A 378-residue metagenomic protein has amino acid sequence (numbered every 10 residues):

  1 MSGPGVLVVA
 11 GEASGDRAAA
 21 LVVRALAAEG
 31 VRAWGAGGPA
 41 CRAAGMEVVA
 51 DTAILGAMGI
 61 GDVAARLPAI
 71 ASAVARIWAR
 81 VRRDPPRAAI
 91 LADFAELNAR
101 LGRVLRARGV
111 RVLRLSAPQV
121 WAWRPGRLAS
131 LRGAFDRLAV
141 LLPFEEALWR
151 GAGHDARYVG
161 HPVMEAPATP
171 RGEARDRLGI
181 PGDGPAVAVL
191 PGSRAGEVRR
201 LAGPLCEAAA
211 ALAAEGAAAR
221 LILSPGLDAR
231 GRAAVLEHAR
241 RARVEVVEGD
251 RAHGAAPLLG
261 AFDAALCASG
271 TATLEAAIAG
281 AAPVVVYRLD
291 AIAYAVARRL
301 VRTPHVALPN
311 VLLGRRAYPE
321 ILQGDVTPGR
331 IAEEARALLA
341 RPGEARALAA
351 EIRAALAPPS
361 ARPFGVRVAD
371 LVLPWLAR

Functional and structural regions predicted by a protein language model:
M1-R378: Nucleotide-activated sugar donor-binding and catalytic core shared by glycosyltransferases and related lipid-linked
